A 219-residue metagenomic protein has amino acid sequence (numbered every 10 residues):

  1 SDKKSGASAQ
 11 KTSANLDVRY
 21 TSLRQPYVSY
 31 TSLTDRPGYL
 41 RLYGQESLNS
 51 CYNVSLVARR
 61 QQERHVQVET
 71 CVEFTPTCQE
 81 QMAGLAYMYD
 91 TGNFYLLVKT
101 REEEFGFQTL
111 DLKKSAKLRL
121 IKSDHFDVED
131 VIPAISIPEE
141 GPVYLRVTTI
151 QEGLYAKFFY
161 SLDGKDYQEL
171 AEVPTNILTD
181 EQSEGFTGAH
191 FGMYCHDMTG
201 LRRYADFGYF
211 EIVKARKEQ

Functional and structural regions predicted by a protein language model:
S1-Q219: Extracellular glycan-recognition regions
